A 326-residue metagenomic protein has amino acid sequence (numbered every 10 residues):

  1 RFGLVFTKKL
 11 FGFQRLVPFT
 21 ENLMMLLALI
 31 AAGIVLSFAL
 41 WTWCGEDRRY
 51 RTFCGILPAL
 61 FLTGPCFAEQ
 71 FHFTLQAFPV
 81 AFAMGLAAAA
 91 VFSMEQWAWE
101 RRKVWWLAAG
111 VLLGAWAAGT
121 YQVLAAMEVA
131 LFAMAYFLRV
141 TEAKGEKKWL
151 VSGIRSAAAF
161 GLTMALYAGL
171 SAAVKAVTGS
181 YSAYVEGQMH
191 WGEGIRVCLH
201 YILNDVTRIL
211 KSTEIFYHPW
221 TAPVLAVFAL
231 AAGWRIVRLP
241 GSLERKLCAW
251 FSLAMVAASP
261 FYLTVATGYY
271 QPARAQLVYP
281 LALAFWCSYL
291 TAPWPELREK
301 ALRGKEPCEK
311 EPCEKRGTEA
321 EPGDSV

Functional and structural regions predicted by a protein language model:
R1-L29, G33, T52, L57-P58 (+5 more regions): Transmembrane catalytic cores of multi-pass membrane glycosyltransferases and polysaccharide-assembly enzymes
L23, G33-R49, M94, T291: Transmembrane-helix signature of membrane-embedded glycosylation machinery that interfaces with polyprenol carriers
I30, A81-F92, G110, F160 (+1 more regions): Alpha-helical transmembrane segments of multi-pass membrane proteins
F38, A89-Q96, L131-R139, F228-R235 (+1 more regions): Transmembrane alpha-helices and membrane-interface helical segments of multi-pass integral membrane enzymes
L40-C66, G85, W105: Transmembrane-helix signature of polytopic, membrane-embedded enzymes that assemble or transfer cell-envelope glycans
A87-W106, R139-G145: Membrane-interface transmembrane helices that cradle and orient dolichyl/undecaprenyl
A301, T318-A320: Ala/Thr-enriched low-complexity intrinsically disordered regions
R303, E309, D324-V326: Membrane-embedded, lumen/periplasm-facing catalytic core of multi-pass transferases that use lipid-linked donors
